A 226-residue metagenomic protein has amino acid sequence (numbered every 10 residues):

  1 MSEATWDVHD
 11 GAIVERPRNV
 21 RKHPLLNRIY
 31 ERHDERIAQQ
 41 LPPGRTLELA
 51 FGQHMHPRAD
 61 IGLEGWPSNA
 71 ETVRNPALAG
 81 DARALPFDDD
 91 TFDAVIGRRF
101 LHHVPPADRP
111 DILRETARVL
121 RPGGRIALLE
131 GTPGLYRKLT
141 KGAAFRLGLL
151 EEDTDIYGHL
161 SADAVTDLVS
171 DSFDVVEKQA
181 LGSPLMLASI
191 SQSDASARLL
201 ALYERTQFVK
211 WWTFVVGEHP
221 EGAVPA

Functional and structural regions predicted by a protein language model:
P24-G44: Conserved alpha-helix/loop element of class I SAM-dependent methyltransferases that forms part of the SAM/SAH-binding
R45-A84: Class I SAM-dependent methyltransferase SAM/SAH-binding core
R83-V95: A short acidic, Gly/Pro-enriched loop at the edge of an enzyme's catalytic core that lines a small-molecule cofactor
G97-F100: A short beta-strand submotif of the Rossmann-like class I SAM-dependent methyltransferase core that lines
P110-P122: A short glycine-rich, Lys/Arg-flanked "PGG" loop and its adjoining helix->strand segment in the class I
A127-L150: Conserved class I S-adenosyl-L-methionine
G148-A164: Acceptor-substrate binding/catalytic loop of class I
E177-A226: A C-terminal cap/extension of S-adenosyl-L-methionine-dependent methyltransferases that defines the acceptor-substrate
